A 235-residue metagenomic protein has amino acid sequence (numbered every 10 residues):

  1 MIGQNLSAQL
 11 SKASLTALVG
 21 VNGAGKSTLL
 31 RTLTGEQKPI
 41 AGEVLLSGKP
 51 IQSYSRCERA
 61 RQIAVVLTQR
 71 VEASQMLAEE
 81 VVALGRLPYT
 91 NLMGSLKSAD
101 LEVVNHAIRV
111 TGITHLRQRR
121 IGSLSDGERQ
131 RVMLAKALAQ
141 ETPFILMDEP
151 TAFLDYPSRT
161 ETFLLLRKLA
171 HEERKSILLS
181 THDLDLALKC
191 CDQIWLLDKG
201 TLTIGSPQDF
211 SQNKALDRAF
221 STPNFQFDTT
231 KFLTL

Functional and structural regions predicted by a protein language model:
V19-V21: The feature captures the beta-strand-to-loop junction immediately N-terminal to the Walker
T34: Helix-to-loop junction immediately C-terminal to a conserved catalytic motif
G42-P50, R59: Conserved ABC transporter NBD signature motif
R120-L124: Conserved ABC ATPase signature
I145-D148: Catalytic Walker B motif of ABC-type/P-loop ATPase nucleotide-binding domains
T181-H182: H-loop/switch region of ABC-family ATPase nucleotide-binding domains
F220-L235: ABC ATPase nucleotide-binding domains
